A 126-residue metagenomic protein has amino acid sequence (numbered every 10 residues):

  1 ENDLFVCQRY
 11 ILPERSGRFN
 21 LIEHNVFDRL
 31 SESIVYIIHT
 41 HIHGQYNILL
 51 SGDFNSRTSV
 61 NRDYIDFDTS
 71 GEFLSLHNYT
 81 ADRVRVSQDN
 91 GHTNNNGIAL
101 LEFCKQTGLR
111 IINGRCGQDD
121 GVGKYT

Functional and structural regions predicted by a protein language model:
E1-T126: A shared catalytic/ligand-binding motif for oxyanion handling
